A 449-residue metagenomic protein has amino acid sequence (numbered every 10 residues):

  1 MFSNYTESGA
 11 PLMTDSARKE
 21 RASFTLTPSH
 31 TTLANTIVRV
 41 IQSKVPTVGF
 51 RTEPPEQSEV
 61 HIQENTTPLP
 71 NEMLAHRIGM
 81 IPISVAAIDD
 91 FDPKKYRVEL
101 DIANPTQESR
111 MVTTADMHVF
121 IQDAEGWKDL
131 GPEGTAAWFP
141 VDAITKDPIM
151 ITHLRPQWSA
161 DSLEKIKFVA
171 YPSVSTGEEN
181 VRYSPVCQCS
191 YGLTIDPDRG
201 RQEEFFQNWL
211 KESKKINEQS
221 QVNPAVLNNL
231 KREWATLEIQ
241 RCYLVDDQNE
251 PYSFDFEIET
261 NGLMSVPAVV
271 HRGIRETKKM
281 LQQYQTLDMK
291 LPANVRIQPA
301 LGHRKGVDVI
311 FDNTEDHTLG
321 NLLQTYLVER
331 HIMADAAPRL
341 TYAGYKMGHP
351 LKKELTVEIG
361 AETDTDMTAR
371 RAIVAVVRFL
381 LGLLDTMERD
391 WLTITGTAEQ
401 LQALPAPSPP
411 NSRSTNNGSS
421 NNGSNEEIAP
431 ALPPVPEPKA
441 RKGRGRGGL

Functional and structural regions predicted by a protein language model:
M1-L449: Protein-protein interaction/assembly regions in multi-subunit complexes
